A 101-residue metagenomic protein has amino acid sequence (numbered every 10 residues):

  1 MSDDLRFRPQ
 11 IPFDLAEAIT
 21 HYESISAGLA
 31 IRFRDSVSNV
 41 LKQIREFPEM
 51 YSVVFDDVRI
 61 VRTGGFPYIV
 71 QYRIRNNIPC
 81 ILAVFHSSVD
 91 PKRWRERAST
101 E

Functional and structural regions predicted by a protein language model:
M1-R34: Arg/Lys-rich, positively charged N-terminal/basic patches that mediate binding to nucleic acids
A30-R32, S52, P79, K92: Solvent-exposed interaction patches of small proteins and small membrane subunits
S38-N39, E46-P79: Basic/aromatic recognition patch in beta-strand/loop cores that engages polyanionic ligands
I69, R73-E101: Enriched for short, Lys/Arg-rich terminal
